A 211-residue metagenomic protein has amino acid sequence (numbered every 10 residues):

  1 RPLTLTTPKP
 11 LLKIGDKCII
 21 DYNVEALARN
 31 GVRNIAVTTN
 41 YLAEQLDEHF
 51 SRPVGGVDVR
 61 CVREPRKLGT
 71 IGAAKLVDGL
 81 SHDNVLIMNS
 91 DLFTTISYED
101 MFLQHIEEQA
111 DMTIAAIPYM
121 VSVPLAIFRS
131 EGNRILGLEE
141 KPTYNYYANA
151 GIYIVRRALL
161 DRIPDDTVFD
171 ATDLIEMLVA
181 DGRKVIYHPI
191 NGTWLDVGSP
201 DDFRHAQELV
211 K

Functional and structural regions predicted by a protein language model:
R1-K13, N30: Glycine-rich N-terminal loop/short-helix segment of MobA-like nucleotidyltransferase
L11, I127-S130, Y187: A structural signal for short hydrophobic beta-strand segments in well-ordered beta-sheet cores
K17-S90, T95, D100, D165-D166: Conserved N-terminal catalytic core of the sugar/cofactor nucleotidyltransferase
V32, H82, Q109-A110, G182-R183: Short, high-confidence coil segments that cap the C-terminus of an alpha-helix and link into the following beta-strand
R52-G56, G79-L80, Q104-I106, R129-R134 (+1 more regions): Short, hinge-like loop/turn segments at secondary-structure boundaries
I71-A74, P124-F128, N149-A150: Adenylate-forming
L86, F93, E99-I106, Y119-S122 (+1 more regions): Catalytic-core segments of class I nucleotidyltransferases/pyrophosphorylases that form NMP-activated intermediates
E108-P118: A short, conserved acidic/glycine-rich loop-to-beta-strand motif that forms the donor nucleotide-sugar/metal
